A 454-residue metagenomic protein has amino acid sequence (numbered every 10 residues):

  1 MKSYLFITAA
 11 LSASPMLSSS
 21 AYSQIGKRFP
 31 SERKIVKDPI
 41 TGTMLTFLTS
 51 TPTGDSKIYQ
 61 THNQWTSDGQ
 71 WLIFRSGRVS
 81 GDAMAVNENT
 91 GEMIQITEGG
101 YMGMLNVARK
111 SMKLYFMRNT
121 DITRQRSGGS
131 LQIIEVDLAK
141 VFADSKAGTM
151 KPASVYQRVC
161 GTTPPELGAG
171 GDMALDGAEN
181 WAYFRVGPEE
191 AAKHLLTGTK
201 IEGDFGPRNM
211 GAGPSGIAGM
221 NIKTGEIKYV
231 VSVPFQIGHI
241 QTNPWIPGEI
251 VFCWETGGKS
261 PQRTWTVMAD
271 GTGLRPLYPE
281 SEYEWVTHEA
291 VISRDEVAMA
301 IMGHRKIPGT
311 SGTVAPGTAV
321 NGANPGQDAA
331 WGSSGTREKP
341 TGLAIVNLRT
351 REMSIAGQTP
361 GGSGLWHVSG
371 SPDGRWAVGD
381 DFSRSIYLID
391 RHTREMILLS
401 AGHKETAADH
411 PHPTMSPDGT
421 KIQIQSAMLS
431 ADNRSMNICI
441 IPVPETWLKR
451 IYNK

Functional and structural regions predicted by a protein language model:
Q24-T46, N209-S215: Blade/loop signatures of beta-propeller domains
I25-K27, N119-L138, F184-A212, E255-G258 (+2 more regions): Short, conserved, GDST-rich strand-edge loop motifs in beta-rich repeat architectures
V36-S56, A85-Y101, L138-G168, M220-Q236 (+5 more regions): Multi-bladed beta-propeller domains
Y59-H62, V79-D121: Blade-loop segments of beta-propeller domains
H62-W71, L105-K113, M117-R118, D172-W181 (+4 more regions): Blade-terminus and WD-like Trp-Asp/Gly-His loop motifs, strongest in beta-propeller folds
G100-M104, A108-M112, F116-R208, P214-S215 (+1 more regions): Asp-box/WD-like beta-propeller blade repeats and closely related beta-sheet repeat scaffolds
A300-G312, T318-A344, T350-E395: Loop/turn-rich, solvent-exposed surfaces of beta-rich toroidal or solenoidal domains
H410-K454: Blade-level signature of beta-propeller repeat domains, shared across WD40, Kelch, NHL, RCC1 and BNR/Asp-box propellers
